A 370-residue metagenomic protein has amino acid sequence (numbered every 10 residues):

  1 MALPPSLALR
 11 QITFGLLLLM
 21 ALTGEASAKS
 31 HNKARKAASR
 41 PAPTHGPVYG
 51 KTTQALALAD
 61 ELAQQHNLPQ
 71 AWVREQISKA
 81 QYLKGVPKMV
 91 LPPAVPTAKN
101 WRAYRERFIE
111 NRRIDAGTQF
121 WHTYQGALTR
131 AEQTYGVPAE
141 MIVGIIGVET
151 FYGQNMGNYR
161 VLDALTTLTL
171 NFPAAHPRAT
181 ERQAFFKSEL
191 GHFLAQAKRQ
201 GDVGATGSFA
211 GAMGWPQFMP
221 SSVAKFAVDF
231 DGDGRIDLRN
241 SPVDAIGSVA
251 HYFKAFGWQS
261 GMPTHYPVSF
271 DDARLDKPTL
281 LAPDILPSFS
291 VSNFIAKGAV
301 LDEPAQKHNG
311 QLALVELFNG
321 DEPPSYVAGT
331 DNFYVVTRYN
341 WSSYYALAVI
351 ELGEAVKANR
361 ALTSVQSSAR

Functional and structural regions predicted by a protein language model:
M1-T13: Bacterial N-terminal signal peptides that target proteins for export
Q11-A21: Bacterial N-terminal signal peptides
G24-A28: Sec/Tat signal peptide C-region and signal peptidase I cleavage site
K29-T123, T129-E132: An acidic, Gly/Ser/Thr/Pro-rich helix-cap/linker signature
H45, D271-R370: C-terminal soluble interaction/assembly domains
L68-I77, P138-G144, V203-S208, D233-I236 (+2 more regions): Surface-exposed patches in mature extracellular/periplasmic domains of secreted proteins
W101-S248, K254: Acidic/His-rich structured neighborhood in mature extracellular/periplasmic domains
T206-L312, G320-D321: Flexible, glycine-rich surface segments
